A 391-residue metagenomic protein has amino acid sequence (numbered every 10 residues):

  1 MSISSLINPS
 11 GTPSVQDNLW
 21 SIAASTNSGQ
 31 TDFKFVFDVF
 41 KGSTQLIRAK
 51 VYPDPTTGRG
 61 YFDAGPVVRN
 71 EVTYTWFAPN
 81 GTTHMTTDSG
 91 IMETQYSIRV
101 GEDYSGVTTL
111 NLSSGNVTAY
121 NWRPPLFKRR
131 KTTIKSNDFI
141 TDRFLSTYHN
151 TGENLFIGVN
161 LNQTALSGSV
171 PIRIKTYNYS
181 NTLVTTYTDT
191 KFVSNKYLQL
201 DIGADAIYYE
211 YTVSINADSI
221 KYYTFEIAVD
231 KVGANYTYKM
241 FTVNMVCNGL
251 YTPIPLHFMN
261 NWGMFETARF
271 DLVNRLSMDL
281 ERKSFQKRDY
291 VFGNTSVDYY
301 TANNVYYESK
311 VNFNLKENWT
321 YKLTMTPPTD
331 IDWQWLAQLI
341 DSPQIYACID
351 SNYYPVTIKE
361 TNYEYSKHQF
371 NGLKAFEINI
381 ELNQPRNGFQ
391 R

Functional and structural regions predicted by a protein language model:
M1-C247: Preference for solvent-exposed, low-hydrophobicity sequence contexts
S2-I3, T12-S14, S28, N160 (+3 more regions): Extracellular/virion structural assembly segments
